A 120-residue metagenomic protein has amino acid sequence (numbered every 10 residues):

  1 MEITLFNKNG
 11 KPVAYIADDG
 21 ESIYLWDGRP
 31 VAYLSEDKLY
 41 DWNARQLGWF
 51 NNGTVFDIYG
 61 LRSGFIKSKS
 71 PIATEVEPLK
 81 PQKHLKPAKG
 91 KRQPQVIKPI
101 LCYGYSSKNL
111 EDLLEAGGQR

Functional and structural regions predicted by a protein language model:
M1-P12, N52-R120: Long terminal segments
M1-V31: N-terminal leader/targeting segments and the first structural element of proteins
A14, A32, G48, S63-G64: A structural microfeature
A17-S22, S35-K38, N51-T54: Short "repeat-start/strand-capping" segments in structured domains, especially the N-termini of parallel beta-helix
I23-L25, D41, D57: Short hydrophobic/aromatic-rich beta-strand segments that constitute the beta-sheet cores of beta-sandwich/beta-barrel
